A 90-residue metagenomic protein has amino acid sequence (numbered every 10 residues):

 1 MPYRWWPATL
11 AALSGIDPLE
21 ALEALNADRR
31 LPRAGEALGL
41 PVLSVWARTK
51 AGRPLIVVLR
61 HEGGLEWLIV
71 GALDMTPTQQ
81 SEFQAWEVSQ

Functional and structural regions predicted by a protein language model:
M1-Q90: Ribonuclease/tRNase effector modules and their secretory precursors
